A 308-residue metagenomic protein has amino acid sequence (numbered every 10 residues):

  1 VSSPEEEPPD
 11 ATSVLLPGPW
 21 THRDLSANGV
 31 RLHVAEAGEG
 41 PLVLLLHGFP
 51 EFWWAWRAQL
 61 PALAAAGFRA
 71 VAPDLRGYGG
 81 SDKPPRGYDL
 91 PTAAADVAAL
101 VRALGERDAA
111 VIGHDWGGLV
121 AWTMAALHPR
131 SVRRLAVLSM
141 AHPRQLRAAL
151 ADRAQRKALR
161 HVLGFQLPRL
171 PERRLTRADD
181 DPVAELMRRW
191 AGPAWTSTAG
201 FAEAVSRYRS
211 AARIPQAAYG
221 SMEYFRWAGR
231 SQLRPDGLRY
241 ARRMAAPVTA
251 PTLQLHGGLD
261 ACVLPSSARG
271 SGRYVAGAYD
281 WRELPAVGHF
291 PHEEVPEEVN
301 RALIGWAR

Functional and structural regions predicted by a protein language model:
P4-R23, L32, V71, Y78-I112 (+2 more regions): Flexible "cap/lid" subdomain of the alpha/beta-hydrolase fold that forms the substrate-access gate
H33-G80, C262: Conserved HGGG/HGGXW glycine-rich cap/lid loop of the alpha/beta-hydrolase fold
P41, R57-A64, A98, A126-P129 (+3 more regions): A structural alpha-helix within SAM-dependent methyltransferase catalytic domains
G48, D115, E293-E294: Conserved acidic functional residues
F49, A141, F290: Active-site pre-Tyr helix/loop in NAD(P)-dependent dehydrogenases
W54, A58, T123, G220 (+2 more regions): Generic recognition of short, well-ordered alpha-helical segments
A278-R308: Catalytic active-site module of serine/aspartate enzymes centered on a nucleophile-bearing elbow/loop
